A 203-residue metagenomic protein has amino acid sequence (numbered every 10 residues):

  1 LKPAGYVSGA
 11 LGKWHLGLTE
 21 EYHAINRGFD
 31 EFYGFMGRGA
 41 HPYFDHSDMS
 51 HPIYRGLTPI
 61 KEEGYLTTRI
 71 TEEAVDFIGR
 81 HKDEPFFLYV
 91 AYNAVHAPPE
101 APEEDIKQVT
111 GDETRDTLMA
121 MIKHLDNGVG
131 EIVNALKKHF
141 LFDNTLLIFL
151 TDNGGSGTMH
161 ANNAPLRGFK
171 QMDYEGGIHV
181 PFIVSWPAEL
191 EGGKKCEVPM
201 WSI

Functional and structural regions predicted by a protein language model:
L1-I203: Formylglycine-dependent sulfatase
